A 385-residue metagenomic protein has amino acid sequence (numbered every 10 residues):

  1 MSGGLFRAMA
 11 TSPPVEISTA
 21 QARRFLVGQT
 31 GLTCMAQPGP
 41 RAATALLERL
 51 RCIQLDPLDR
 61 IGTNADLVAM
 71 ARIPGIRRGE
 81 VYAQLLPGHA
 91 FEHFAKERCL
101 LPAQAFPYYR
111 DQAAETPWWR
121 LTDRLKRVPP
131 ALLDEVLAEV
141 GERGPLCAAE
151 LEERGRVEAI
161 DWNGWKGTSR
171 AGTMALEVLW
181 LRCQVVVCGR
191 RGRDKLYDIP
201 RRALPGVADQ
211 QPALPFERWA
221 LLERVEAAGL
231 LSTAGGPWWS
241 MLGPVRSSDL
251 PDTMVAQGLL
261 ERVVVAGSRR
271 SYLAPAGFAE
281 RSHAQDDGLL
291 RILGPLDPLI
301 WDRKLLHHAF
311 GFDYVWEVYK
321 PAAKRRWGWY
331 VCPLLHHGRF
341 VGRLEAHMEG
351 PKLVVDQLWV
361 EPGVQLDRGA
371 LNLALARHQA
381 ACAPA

Functional and structural regions predicted by a protein language model:
S2-A385: Long, charged, low-complexity, helical-prone intrinsically disordered regions
